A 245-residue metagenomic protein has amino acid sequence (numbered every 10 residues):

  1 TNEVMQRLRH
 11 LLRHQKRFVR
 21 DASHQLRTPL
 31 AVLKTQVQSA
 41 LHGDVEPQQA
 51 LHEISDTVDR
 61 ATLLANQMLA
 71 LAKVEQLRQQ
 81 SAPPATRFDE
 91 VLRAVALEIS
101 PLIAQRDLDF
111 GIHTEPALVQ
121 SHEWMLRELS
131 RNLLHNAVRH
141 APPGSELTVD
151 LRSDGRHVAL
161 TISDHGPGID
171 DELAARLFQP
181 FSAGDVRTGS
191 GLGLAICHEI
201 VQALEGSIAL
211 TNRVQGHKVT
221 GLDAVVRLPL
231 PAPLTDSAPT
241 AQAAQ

Functional and structural regions predicted by a protein language model:
T1-H14: Amphipathic coiled-coil signaling helices used for dimeric signal transmission
Q76-S81, T114, L118-W124: Conserved micro-motifs of the catalytic ATP-binding
L102-I112: Short conserved segments within the C-terminal catalytic ATPase subdomain
A137-V138: Short helix-loop "hinge" at the ATP-lid/N-box region of the Bergerat-fold HATPase_c
D164: Acidic ATP/Mg2+-coordinating residue in the GHKL
I169-F181: Short conserved segment of the HATPase_c
